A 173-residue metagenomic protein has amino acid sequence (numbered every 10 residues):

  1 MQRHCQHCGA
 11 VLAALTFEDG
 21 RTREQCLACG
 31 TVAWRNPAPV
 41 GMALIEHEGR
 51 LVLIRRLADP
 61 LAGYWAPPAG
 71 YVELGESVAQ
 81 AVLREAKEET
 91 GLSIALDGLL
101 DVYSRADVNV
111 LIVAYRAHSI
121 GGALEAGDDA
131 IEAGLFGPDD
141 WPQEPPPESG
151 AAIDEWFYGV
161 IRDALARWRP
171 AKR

Functional and structural regions predicted by a protein language model:
M1, A13, D107, D128-R173: Nudix hydrolase/Nudix homology domain
M1-P60, Y71-E88, L92-G121, A166-R173: N-terminal leader/linker segments that precede catalytic domains of diphosphate-processing enzymes
P60-G63, G134: A short local loop/turn or secondary-structure capping micro-motif enriched for an aromatic residue
W65-G70: Conserved acetyl-CoA binding element of GNAT-fold acetyltransferases
G122-D128: Short, charge-rich, low-complexity interaction segments located in flexible loops at or near secondary-structure
